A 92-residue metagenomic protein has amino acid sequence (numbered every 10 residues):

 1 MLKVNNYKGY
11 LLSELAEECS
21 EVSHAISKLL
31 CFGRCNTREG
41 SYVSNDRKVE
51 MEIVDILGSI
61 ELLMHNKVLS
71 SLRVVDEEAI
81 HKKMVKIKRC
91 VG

Functional and structural regions predicted by a protein language model:
M1-G92: Flexible "arm" and connector segments at domain edges
